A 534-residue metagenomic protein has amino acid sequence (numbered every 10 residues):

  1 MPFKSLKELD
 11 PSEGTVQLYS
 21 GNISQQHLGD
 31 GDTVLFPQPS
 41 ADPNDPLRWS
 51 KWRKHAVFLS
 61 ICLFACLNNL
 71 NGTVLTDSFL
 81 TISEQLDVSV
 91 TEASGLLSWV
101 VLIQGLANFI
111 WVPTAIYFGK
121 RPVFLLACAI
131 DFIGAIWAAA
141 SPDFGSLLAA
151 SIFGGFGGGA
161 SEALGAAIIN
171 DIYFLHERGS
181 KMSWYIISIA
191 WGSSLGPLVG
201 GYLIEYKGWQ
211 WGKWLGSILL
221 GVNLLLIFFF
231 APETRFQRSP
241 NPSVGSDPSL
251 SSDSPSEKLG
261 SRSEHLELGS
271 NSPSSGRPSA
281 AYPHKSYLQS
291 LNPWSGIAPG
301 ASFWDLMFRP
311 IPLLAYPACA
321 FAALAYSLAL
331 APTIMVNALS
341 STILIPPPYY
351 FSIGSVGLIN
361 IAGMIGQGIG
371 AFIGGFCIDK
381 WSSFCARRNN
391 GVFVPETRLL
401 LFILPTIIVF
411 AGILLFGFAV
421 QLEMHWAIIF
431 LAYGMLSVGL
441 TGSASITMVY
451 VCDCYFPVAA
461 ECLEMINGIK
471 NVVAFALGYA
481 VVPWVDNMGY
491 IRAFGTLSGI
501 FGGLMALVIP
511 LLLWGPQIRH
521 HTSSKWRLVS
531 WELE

Functional and structural regions predicted by a protein language model:
M1-N68, G72, V90, Q210-W211 (+5 more regions): Intracellular terminal tails of multi-pass secondary transporters
R53-V90, L106, W111, S161 (+2 more regions): Extracytoplasmic
K54-G72, I152, A315-T333, G434-M435: Pair of pore-lining "gating" transmembrane helices in MFS-fold secondary transporters
N69, S98-V101, G105, V112 (+7 more regions): C-terminal transmembrane bundle
N71, L86-D87, I110, F118-G119 (+5 more regions): Helix-breaking motifs and short loop linkers at transmembrane-helix boundaries and internal kinks in secondary membrane
D143-S151, A163, G212-K213, A322 (+1 more regions): Short hydrophobic/alpha-helical segments at membrane-entry points of transmembrane helices in Major Facilitator
S151-I189: Cytoplasmic helix-loop-helix junction between adjacent transmembrane helices in 12-TM secondary transporters
E177-E205, W211-N223, I227, G363-A371 (+1 more regions): Glycine-rich segments within core transmembrane alpha-helices of 12-TM secondary carriers
